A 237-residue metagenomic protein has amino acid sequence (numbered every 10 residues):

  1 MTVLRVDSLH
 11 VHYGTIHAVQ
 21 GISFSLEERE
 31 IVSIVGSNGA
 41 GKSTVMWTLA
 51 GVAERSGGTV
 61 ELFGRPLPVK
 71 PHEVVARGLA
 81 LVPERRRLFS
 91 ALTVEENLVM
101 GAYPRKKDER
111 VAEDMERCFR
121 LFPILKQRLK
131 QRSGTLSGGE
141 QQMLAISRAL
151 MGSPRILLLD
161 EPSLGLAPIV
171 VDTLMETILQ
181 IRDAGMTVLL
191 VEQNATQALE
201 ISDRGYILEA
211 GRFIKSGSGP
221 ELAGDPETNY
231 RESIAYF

Functional and structural regions predicted by a protein language model:
L9, R120, R204-S216, P220-F237: C-terminal boundary and immediately downstream tail of ABC-type ATPase nucleotide-binding domains
G14, E54, V94-E113, L121-K126 (+2 more regions): ABC-type ATPase nucleotide-binding domains, specifically the catalytic core motifs of the NBD
V35-S37: The feature captures the beta-strand-to-loop junction immediately N-terminal to the Walker
A50: Helix-to-loop junction immediately C-terminal to a conserved catalytic motif
G58-P66, R77, V111-M115, G217: Conserved ABC transporter NBD signature motif
R132-L136, E140: Conserved ABC ATPase signature
A149-L150: ABC ATPase C-loop
